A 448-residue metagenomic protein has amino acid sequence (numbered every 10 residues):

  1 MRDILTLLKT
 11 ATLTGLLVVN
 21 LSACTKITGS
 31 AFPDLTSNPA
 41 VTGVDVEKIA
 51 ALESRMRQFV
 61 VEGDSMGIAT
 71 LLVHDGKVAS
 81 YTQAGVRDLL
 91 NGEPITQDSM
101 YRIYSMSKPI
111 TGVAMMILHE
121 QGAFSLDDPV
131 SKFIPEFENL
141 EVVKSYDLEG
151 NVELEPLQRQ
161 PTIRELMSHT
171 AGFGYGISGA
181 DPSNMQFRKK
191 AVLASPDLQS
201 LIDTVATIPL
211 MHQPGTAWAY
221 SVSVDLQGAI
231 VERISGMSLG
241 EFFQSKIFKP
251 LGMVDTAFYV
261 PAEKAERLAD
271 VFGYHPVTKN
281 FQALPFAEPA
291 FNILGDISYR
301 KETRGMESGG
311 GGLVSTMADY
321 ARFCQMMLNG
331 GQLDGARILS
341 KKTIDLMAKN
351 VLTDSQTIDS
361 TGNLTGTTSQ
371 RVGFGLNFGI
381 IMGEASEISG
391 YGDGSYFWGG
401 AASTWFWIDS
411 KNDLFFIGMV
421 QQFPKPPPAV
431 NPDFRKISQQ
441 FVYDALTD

Functional and structural regions predicted by a protein language model:
R2-T12: Bacterial N-terminal signal peptides that target proteins for export
S22-A23: C-terminal motif of bacterial Sec signal peptides marking the signal peptidase cleavage site
S30-A40: Acidic/histidine-rich, surface-exposed loop or edge segments in extracytoplasmic proteins
A40-I103, A123-S125, V142-Y146, P427 (+1 more regions): Short, conserved catalytic-motif segment at the N-terminal edge
A50-R57, G76, Y101-I134, E138 (+3 more regions): Active-site SXXK
L140-G390: Short, surface-exposed loop or secondary-structure junction motifs that flank catalytic or metal-binding residues
S395, A402-F415: Short, surface-exposed beta-strand/loop micro-motifs that present aromatic residues
